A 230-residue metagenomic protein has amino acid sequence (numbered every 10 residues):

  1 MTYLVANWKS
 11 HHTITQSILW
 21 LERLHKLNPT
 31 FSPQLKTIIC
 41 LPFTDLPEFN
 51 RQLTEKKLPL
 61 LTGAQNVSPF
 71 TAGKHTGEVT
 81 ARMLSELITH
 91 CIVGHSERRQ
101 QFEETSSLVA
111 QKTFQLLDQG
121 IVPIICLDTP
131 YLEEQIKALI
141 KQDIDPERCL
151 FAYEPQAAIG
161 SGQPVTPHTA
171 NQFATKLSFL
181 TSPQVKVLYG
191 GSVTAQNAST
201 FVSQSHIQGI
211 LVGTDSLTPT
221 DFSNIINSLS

Functional and structural regions predicted by a protein language model:
M1-S230: Active-site loop-to-helix "anion-binding N-cap" substructures in soluble metabolic enzymes
